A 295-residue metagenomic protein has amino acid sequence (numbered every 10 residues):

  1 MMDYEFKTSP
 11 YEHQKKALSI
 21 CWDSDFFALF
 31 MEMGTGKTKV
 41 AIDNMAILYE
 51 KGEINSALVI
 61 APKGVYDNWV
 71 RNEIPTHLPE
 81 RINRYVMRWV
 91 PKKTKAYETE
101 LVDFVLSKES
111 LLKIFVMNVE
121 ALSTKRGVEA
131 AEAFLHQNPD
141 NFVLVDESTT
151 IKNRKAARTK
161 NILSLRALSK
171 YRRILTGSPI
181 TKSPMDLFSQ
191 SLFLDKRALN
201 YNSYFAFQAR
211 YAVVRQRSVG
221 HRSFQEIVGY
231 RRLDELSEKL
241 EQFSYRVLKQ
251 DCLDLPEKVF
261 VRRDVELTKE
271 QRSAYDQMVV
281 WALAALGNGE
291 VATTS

Functional and structural regions predicted by a protein language model:
M1-F30: Conserved pre-motif I regulatory segment
S19-D25, T38-E53, N161-L163, L194: Walker A/P-loop NTP-binding motif
D25-A28, E32, S148, R154-K155 (+3 more regions): Interdomain linker/hinge connecting the two RecA-like lobes of the SF2 helicase core
E32-T35, V40-R71, S169-Y171: Conserved SF1/SF2 helicase motif Ia
S56, R71, P75-T76, R81-V86 (+4 more regions): Conserved P-loop NTPase motor "coupling/switch" region that bridges the ATPase
M87-T99, V119-T124, K152-K155: Conserved helicase motor
A96-I114, E120-P139: Conserved helix/coil segment N-terminal to the catalytic DExD/H
